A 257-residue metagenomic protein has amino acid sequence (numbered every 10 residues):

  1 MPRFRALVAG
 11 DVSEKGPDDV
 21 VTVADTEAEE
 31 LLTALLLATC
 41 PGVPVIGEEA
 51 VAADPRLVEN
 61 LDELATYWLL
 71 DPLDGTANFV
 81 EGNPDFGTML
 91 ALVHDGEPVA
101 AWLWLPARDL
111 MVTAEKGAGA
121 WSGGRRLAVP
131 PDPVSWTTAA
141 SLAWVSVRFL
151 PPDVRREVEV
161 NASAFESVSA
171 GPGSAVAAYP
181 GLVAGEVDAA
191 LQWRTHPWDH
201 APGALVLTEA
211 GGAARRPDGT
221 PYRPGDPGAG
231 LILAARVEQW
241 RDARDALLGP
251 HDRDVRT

Functional and structural regions predicted by a protein language model:
M1-L73, R256-T257: N-terminal subdomain of lithium-sensitive/metallo-dependent phosphomonoesterases centered on the IMPase/IPPase/PAP
R3, D25, L36, T76 (+4 more regions): Residue-level signal for inorganic ion chemistry
T26, E49, P72-G75, P106 (+2 more regions): Generic detector of well-ordered alpha-helical packing
A34, L61-W121: DPxDG-like acidic metal-binding loop motif
P41, L64-A65, G96-P98, T138-A140 (+1 more regions): Short coil/turn connectors at secondary-structure junctions
S122-G123, A128-V129: A structural micro-motif at secondary-structure boundaries
P131-T257: An extended, acidic
